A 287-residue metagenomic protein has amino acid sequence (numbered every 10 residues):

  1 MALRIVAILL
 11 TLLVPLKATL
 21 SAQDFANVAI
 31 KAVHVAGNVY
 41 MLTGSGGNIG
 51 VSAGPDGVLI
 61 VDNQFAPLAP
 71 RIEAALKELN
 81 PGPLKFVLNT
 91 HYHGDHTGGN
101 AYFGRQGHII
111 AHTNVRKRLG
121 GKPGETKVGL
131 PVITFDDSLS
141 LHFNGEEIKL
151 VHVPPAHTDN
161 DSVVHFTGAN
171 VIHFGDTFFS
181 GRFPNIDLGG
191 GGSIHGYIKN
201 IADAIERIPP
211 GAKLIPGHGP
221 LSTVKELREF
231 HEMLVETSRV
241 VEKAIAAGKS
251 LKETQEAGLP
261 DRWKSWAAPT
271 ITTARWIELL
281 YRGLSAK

Functional and structural regions predicted by a protein language model:
M1-L9, V14-T19: Bacterial N-terminal signal peptides that target proteins for export
L13-Q23, E206-R207, G211, P220-K287: Accessory terminal helices/loops
I30-A75, S162-F166, N170-F174: Conserved beta-strand hairpin/beta-sheet module of binuclear metal-dependent hydrolase folds, prominently
A32, P55-L59, P67-I110: Active-site metal-binding motif and surrounding structural segment of the metallo-beta-lactamase
A36, I49, A69-E73, N100 (+8 more regions): Extracytoplasmic/secreted envelope proteins and their assembly/folding machinery, especially bacterial periplasmic
N38, S52, D62, L76 (+10 more regions): Divalent metal-coordination and catalytic microenvironments
G57-L59, F65-P67, S140, E147 (+1 more regions): Metallo-beta-lactamase
G94-P154, N160-S162, E206-K213, L251: Divalent-metal coordination cores built from histidine and acidic residues
